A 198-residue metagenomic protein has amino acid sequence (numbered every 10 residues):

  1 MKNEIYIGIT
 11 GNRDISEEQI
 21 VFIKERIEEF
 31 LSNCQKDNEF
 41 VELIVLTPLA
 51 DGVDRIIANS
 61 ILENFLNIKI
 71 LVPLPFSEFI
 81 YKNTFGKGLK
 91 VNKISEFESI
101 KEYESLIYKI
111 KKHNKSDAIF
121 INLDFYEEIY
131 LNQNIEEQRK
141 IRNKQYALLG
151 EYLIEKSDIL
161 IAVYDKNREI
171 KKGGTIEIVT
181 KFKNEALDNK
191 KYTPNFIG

Functional and structural regions predicted by a protein language model:
M1-G198: Acidic/glycine-enriched connector segments
